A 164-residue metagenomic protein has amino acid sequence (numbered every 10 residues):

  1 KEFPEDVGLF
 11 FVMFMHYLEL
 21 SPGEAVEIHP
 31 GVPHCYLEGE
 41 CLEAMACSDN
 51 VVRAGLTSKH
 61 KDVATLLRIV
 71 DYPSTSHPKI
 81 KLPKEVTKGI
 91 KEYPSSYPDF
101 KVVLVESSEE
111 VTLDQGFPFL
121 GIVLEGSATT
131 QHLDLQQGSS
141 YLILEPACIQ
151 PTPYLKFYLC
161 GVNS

Functional and structural regions predicted by a protein language model:
K1-P22: Conserved AWS/pre-SET-to-SET junction and N-terminal core of the SET lysine methyltransferase domain, specifically
K1-V7, L37-E40, S107-Q137: Glycine- and acidic-residue-biased ligand/ion/polar-headgroup-sensing regions
Y17-L37, L42, V105, T129-I149: Short acidic-glycine-tyrosine-enriched beta hairpin
P22, V86-K91, P98-G116, E145: Conserved short histidine dyad/triad with adjacent acidic residue
H34, S48-N50, N163: Short loop/turn segments at secondary-structure transitions that flank enzyme active sites
G39-E92: C-terminal, non-catalytic macromolecule-binding modules
F100-V102, F117, I122, Q137 (+1 more regions): N-terminal non-catalytic cap/leader segment that marks the start of a structured domain
Y141-S164: Extended, charged low-complexity segments that frequently continue into or abut oligomerization scaffolds
